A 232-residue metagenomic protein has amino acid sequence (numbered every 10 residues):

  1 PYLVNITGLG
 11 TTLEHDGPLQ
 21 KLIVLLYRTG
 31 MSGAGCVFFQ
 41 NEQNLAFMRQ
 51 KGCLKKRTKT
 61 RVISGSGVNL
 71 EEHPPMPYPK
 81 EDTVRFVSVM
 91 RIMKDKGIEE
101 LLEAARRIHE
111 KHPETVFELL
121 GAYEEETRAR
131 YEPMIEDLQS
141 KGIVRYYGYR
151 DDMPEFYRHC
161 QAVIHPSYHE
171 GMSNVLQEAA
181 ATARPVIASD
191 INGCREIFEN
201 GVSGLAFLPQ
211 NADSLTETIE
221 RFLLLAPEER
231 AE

Functional and structural regions predicted by a protein language model:
T11-G33, A46: Nucleotide-sugar donor phosphate/pyrophosphate-binding loop at the beta->alpha transition of glycosyltransferases
R28-P75: Donor nucleotide-sugar binding/catalytic pocket of nucleotide-sugar-dependent glycosyltransferases
P77-K96, L101-A105, F117-E118: Conserved donor-binding/catalytic core segment of Leloir-type glycosyltransferases
V89, V116-R130, Y146: Glycosyltransferase donor-sugar binding loop
Y131-G148: Nucleotide-activated donor-binding/catalytic signature segment of Leloir-type glycosyltransferases, i.e., the conserved
Y149, Y168: Aromatic "clamp/platform" in nucleotide-sugar-dependent glycosyltransferases that forms part of the donor/acceptor
P185-A188: Short hydrophobic beta-strand element within catalytic cores of glycosyltransferases and related nucleotide-activated
N200-G201, L205-A212, R221-P227: Conserved acidic donor-binding segment of nucleotide-sugar-dependent glycosyltransferases
